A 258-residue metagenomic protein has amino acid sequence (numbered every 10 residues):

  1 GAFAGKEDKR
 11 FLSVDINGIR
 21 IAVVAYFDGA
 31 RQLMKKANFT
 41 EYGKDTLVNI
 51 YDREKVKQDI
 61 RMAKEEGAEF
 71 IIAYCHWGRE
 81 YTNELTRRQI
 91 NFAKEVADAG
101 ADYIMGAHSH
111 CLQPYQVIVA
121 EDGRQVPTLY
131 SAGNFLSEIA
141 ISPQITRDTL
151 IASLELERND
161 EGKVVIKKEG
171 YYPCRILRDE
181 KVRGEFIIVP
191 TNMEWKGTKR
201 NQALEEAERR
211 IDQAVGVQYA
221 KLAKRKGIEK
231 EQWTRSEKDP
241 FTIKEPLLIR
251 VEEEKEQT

Functional and structural regions predicted by a protein language model:
G1-T258: Acidic, metal/ion-coordinating pockets
